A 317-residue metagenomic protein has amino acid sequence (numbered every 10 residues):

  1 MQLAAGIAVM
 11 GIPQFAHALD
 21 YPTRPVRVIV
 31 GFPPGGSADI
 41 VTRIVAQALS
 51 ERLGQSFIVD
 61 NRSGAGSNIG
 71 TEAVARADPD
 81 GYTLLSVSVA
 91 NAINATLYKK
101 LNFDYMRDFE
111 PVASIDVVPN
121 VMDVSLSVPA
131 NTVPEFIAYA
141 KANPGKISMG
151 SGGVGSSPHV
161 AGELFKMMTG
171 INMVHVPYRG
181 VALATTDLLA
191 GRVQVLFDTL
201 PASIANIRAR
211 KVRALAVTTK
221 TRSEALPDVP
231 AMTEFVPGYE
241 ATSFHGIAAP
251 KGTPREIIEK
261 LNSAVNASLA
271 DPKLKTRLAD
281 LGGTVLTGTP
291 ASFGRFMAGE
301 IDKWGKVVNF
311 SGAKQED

Functional and structural regions predicted by a protein language model:
M1-L3: N-terminal export leaders
G11-F15: N-terminal signal peptide c-region/cleavage motif recognized by signal peptidases
H17-R107, K146-S148, V154, G170-T199 (+4 more regions): N-terminal (or domain-start) structured segment
T23-P25, M168-T169, R208, R255-D317: An extracytoplasmic/periplasmic, membrane-proximal ligand-sensing/linker region
R76-G81, T96-L183, M232, P237 (+1 more regions): Hinge/capping helix and adjacent helix->loop/strand transition within the periplasmic-binding protein
V89, L126, L200-P201, T219-K220 (+1 more regions): Short secondary-structure boundary segments
D104-S114, N172-V176, Q194-V195, I204-E240 (+1 more regions): Short beta-strand->loop
